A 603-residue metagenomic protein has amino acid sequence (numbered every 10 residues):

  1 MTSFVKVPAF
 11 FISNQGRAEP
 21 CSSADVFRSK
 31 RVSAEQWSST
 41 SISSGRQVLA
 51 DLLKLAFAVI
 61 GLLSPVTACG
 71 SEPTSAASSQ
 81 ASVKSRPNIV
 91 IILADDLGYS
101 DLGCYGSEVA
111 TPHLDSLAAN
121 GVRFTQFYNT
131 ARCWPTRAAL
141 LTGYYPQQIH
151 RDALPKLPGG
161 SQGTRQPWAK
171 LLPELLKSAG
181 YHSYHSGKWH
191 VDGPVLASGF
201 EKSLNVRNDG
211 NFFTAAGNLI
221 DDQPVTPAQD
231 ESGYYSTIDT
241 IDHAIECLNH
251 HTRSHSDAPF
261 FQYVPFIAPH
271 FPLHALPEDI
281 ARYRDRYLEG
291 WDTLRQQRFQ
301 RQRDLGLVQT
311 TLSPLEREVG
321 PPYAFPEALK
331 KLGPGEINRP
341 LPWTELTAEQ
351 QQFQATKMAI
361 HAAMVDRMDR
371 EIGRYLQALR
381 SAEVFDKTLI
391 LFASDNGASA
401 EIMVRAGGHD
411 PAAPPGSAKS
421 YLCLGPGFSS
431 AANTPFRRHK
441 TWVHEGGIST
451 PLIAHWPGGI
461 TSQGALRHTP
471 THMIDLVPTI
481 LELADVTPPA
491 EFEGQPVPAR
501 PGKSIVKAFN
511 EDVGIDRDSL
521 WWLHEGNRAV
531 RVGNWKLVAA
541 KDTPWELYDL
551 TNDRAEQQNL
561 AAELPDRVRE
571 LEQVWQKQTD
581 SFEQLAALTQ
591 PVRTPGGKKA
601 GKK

Functional and structural regions predicted by a protein language model:
F4, F10-F11, F27, F57: Aromatic (phenylalanine/tyrosine) cluster motif
R17, R28-R31, R46: Basic polycationic patches enriched in arginine
L52-V66: Bacterial N-terminal signal peptides
G61-L63, C69-K541, W545, N552-Q573 (+2 more regions): Formylglycine-dependent sulfatase
